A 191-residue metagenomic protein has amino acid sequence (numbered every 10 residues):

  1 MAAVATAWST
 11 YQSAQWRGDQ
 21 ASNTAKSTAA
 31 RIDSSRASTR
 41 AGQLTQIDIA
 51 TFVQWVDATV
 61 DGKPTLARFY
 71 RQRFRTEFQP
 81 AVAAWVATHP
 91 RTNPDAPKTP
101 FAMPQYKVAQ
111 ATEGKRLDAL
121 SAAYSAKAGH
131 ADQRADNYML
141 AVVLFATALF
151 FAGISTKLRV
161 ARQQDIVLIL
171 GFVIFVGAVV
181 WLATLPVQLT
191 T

Functional and structural regions predicted by a protein language model:
M1-G18, D136-T191: Alpha-helical transmembrane segments and their immediate juxtamembrane boundary regions in integral membrane proteins
V4, W8, R31-S34, S38 (+2 more regions): A structural signal for well-ordered alpha-helices, especially hydrophobic packing surfaces of coiled-coils
S13-I32: Alpha-helical transmembrane signal-anchor/signal-peptide segments
T24, S125-A128, T190-T191: Membrane-interface interhelical loops and short amphipathic "cap" helices that link adjacent transmembrane segments
A30-S121: Long, solvent-exposed extracytoplasmic domains/loops
A109-S155: Soluble extracytoplasmic domains of inner/organellar membrane proteins
